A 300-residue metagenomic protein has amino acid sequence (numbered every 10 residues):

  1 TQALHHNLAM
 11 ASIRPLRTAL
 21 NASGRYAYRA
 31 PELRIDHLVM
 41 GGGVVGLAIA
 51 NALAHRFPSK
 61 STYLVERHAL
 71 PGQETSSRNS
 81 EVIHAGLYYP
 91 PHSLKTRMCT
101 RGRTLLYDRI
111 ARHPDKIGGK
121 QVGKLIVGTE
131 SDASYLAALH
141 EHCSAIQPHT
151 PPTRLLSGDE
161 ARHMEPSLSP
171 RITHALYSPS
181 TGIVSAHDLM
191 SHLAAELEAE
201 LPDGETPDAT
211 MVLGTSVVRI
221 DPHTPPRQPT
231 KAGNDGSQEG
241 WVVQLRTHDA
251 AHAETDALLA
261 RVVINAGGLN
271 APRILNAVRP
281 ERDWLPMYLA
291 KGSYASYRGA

Functional and structural regions predicted by a protein language model:
T1-A9: Short, Lys/Arg-enriched N-terminal segments with co-localized hydrophobic residues within the first ~10-30 amino acids
L16-R34: A short, basic/flexible loop-to-alpha-helix module at the beginning of a structural domain
R29-V45, Y63: Beta1/beta-strand and adjacent pyrophosphate-binding region of the FAD-binding site in flavoprotein oxidoreductases
V45, L70, N270: Conserved Rossmann-like nucleotide-cofactor binding loop
A54-S76: Glycine-rich FAD pyrophosphate-binding loop
E81-M164, T173: Dinucleotide-binding Rossmann-like beta1-alpha1 core, especially the glycine-rich loop that anchors the ADP
L176-R261: Helical element adjacent to the flavin cofactor pocket in flavoenzyme catalytic cores
H252-A300: Central helical "cap/lid" subdomain
